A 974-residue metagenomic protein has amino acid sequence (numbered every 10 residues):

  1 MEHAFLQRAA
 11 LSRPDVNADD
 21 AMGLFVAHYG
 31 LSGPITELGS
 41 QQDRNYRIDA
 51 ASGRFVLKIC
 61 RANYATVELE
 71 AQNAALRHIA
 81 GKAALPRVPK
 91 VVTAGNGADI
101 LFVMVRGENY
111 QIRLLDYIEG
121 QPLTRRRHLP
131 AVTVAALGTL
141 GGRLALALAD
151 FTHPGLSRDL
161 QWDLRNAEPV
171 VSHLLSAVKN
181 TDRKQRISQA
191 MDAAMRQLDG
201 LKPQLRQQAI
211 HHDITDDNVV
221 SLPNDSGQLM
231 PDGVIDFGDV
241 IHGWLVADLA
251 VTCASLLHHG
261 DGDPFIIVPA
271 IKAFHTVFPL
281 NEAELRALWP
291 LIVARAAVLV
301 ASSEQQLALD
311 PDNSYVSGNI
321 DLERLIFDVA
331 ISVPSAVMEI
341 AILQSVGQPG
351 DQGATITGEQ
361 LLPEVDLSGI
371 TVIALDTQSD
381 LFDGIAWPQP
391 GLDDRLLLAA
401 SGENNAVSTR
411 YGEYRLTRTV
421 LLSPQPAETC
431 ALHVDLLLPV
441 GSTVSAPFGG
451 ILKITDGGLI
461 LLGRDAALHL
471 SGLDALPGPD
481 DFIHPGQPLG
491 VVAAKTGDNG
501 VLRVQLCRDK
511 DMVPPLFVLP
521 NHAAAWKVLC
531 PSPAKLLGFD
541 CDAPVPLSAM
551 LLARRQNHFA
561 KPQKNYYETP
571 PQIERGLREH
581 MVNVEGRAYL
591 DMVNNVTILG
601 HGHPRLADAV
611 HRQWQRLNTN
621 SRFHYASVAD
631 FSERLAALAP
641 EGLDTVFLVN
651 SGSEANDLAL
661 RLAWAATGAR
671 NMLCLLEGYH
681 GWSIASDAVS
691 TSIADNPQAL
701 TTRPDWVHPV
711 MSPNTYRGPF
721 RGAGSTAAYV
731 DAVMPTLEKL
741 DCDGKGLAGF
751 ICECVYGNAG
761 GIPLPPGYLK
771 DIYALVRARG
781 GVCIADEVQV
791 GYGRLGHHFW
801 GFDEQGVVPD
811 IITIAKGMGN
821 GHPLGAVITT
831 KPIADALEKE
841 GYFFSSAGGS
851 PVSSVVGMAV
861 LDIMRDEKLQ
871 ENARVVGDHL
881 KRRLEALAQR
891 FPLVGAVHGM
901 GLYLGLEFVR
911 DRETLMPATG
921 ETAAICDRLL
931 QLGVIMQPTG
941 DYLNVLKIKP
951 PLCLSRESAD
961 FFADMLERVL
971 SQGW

Functional and structural regions predicted by a protein language model:
A4, S176-A177, L299-D351: ATP/Mg2+ or Mg2+-diphosphate-binding catalytic cores that bind nucleotide phosphates or diphosphates via glycine-rich
D15-L24, T152-H153, P169-H212, L222-L229 (+1 more regions): An alpha-helical support segment within catalytic cores of ATP-dependent transferases
Q41-S52, V56-L57, V91, M195-A247: Active-site acidic catalytic loop and adjacent metal/ATP-binding pocket of ATP-dependent phosphoryl transfer enzymes
A51-T152: ATP-binding pocket architecture of kinase catalytic cores
R126-D182, L205-Q207, R670-A688, S692 (+1 more regions): A cross-family kinase active-site recognition segment
L245-P279, V293-D310: Active-site activation/catalytic loop segments of kinase-like enzymes and analogous catalytic loops in related
G347-H433, P515, L519-P546: Polar/charged, compositionally biased leader and regulatory segments
A543-W974: Conserved N-terminal phosphate-binding loop of PLP-dependent enzymes in the Aspartate aminotransferase
